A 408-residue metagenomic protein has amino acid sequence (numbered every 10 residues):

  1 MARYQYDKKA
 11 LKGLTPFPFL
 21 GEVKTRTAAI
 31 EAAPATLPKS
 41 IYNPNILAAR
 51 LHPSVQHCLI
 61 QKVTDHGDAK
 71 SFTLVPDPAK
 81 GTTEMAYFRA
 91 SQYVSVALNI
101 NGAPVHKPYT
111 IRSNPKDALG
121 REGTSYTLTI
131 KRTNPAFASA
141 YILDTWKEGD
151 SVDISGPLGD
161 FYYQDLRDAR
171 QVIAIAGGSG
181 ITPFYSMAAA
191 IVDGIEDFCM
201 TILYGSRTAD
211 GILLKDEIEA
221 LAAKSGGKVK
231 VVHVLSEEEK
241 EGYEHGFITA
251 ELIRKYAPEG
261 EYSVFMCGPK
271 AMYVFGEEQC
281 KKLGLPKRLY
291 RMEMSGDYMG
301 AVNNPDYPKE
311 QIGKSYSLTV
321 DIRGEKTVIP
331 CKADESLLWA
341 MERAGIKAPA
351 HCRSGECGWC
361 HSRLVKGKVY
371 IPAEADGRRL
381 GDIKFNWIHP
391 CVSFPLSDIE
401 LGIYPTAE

Functional and structural regions predicted by a protein language model:
M1-K12, P135, S139-D321, K326 (+1 more regions): FNR/FR-type flavoprotein reductase catalytic core
M1-S54, K282, K287, E310 (+1 more regions): Iron-sulfur (Fe-S) cluster-binding modules
I41-S151, R170, S206-T208, E219 (+1 more regions): Ferredoxin-reductase
V94-I100, V152-G156, L318, L401-G402: Short conserved beta-strand and strand-loop elements enriched in small hydrophobics with frequent Asp/Gly
N99, P157, V365-K368, T406: Short, surface-exposed secondary-structure boundary micro-motifs
P183, E342, I346-Y370, E374 (+1 more regions): Local cysteine-cluster metal-coordination motifs and their immediate loop/turn environment, predominantly Fe-S cluster
Y316-A344, H361-A373: Short, charged low-complexity linear segments at domain edges
S393-E408: Short flanking/linker segments adjacent to small metal-binding domains or redox-active Cys/His motifs
